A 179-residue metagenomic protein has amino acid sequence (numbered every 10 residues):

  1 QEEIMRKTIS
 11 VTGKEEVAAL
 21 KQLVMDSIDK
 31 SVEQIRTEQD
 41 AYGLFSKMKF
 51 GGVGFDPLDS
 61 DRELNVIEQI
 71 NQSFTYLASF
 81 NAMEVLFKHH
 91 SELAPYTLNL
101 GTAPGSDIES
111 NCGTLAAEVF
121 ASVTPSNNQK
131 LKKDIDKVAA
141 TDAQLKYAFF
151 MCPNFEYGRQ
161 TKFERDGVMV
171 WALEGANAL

Functional and structural regions predicted by a protein language model:
Q1-G52: Nuclease-adjacent, charged terminal/linker segments that flank catalytic cores
I28-S31, I35, A82-H90, V138-D142: Hydrophobic, Leu/Ile/Phe/Ala-enriched alpha-helical segments that form helix-helix packing faces
F50-L98: Acidic-basic catalytic patches of nuclease active cores, encompassing PD-(D/E)XK and other metal-cofactor nuclease
P95-T102, I108: Long, charged, glycine-rich C-terminal linkers/tails
S106-P125: Conserved catalytic cores of phosphodiester-cleaving nucleases, focusing on short active-site segments
A121-E174: Catalytic cores of nucleic-acid endonucleases
G175-L179: C-terminal tail/extension regions appended to the core domain(s) of diverse proteins
